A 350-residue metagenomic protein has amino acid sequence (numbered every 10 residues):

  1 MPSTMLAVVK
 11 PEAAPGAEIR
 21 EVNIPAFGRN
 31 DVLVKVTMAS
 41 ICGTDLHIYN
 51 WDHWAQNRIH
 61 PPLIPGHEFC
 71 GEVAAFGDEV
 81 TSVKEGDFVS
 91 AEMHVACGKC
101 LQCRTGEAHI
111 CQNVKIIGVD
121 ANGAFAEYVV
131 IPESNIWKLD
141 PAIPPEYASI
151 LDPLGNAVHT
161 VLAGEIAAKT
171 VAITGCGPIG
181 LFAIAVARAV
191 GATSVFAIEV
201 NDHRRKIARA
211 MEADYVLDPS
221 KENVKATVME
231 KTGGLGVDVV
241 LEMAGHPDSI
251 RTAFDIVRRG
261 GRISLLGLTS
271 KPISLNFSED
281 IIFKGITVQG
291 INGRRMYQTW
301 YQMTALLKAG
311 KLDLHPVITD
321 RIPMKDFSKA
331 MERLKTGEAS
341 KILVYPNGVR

Functional and structural regions predicted by a protein language model:
P2-M5, K35, R251-D255, R259 (+1 more regions): C-terminal hydrophobic helical "lid"/dimerization subdomain of Rossmann-like NAD(P)H-dependent oxidoreductases
L6, E18, N23, K35 (+2 more regions): Residues located in well-ordered beta-strands
E21, R58, C97-T174: NAD(P)H dinucleotide-binding glycine-rich loop of Rossmann-like/cofactor-binding domains, especially the beta1-alpha1
P25-A39, W54-L101, D140-A142: Glycine-rich beta-strand-centered segment in the early N-terminal region that forms part of a ligand/cofactor-binding
F88, T170, G261-R262, T287: Short glycine-centered segments of the SAM/dcSAM-binding site in methyltransferase folds
P141-E222, A226: Mid-domain Rossmann-like dinucleotide-binding core that forms the NAD(H)/NADP(H) cofactor-binding site
A226-E230, K271-D320, S328-K329: C-terminal substrate-binding/catalytic core of Rossmann-like NAD(P)-dependent dehydrogenases/reductases
V257-P272, Q289: ADP-ribose/adenylate-binding Rossmann-like module
